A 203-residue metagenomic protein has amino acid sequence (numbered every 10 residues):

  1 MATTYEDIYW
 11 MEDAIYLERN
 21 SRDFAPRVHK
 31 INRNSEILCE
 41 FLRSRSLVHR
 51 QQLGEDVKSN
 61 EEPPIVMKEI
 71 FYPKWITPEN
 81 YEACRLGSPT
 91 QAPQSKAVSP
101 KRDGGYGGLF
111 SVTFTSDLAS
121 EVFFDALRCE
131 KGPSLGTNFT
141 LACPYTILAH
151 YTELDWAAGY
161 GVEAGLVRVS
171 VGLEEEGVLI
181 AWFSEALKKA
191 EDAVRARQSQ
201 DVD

Functional and structural regions predicted by a protein language model:
M1-L109, T113-L148: Active-site C-terminal subdomain of aminotransferase-like
L118, D125, T140-D203: PLP-dependent enzyme catalytic core of the Aspartate aminotransferase-like
